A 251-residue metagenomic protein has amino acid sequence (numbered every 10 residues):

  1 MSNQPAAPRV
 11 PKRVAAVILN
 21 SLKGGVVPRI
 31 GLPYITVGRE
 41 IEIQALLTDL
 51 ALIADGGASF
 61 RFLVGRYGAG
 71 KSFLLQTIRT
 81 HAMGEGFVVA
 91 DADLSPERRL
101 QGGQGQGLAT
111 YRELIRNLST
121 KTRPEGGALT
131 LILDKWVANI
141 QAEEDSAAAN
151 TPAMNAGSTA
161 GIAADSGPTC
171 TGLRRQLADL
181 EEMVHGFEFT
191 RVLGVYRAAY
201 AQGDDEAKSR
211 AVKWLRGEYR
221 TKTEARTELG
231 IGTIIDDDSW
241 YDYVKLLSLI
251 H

Functional and structural regions predicted by a protein language model:
M1-A58: A short, basic N-terminal segment
A58-L75: Walker A/P-loop nucleotide-binding motif
T77, H81: Active-site signature of alpha/beta-hydrolase-fold catalytic machinery across serine- and Asp/Cys-nucleophile hydrolases
E85-L100: Conserved catalytic segments around the Walker B and adjacent sensor/switch elements of P-loop NTPase domains
G102-P124: Conserved NTP-binding/hydrolysis module of P-loop NTPases
G126-D236: Coupling/switch/interface segments within P-loop NTPase motor domains and analogous charged loops in nucleic-acid
I234-S248: Short glycine-rich substrate-engagement loop in P-loop NTPases that contacts/grips substrate
H251: Conserved small/polar residues in nucleotide/adenosyl-binding loops
